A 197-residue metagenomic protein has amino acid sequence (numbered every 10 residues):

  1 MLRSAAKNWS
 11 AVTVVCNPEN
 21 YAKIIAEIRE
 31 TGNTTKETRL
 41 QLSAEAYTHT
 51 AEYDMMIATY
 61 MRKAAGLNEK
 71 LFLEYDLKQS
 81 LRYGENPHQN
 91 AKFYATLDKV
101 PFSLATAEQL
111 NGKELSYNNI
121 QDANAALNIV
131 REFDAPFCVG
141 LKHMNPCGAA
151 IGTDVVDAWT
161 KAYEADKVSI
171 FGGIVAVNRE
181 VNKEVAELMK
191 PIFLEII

Functional and structural regions predicted by a protein language model:
M1-A91, A95-L97, A107, P191-I192: Internal alpha/beta core interface subdomains
L67-I196: Long, structured protein-protein interaction/assembly regions in large complexes
